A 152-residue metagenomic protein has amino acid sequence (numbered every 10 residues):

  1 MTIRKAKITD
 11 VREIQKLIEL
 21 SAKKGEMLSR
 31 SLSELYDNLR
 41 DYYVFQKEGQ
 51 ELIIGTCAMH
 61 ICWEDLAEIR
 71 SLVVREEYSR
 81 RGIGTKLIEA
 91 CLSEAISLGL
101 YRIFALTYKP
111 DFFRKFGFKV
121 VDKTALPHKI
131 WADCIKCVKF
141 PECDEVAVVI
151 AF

Functional and structural regions predicted by a protein language model:
M1-L28, Q46, L52, E145-V149: Short amphipathic alpha-helix that is part of the acyltransferase structural core
R30-D41, G55-L66, R70-L72: A conserved beta-strand-loop-helix scaffold within acyl/acetyltransferase catalytic domains
Y42-K47, F104: Cytosolic beta-strand hydrophobic patch enriched in CBS
L52, R75-K86, L98, K115: Conserved glycine-rich acetyl-CoA-binding loop
R80-S93, A105: Conserved acetyl-CoA-binding loop-helix of GNAT-fold acetyltransferases
Y101, T107-D133: Conserved active-site alpha-helix within GNAT-family acetyltransferase domains
L126-F152: C-terminal "cap" of GNAT-fold acetyltransferases
